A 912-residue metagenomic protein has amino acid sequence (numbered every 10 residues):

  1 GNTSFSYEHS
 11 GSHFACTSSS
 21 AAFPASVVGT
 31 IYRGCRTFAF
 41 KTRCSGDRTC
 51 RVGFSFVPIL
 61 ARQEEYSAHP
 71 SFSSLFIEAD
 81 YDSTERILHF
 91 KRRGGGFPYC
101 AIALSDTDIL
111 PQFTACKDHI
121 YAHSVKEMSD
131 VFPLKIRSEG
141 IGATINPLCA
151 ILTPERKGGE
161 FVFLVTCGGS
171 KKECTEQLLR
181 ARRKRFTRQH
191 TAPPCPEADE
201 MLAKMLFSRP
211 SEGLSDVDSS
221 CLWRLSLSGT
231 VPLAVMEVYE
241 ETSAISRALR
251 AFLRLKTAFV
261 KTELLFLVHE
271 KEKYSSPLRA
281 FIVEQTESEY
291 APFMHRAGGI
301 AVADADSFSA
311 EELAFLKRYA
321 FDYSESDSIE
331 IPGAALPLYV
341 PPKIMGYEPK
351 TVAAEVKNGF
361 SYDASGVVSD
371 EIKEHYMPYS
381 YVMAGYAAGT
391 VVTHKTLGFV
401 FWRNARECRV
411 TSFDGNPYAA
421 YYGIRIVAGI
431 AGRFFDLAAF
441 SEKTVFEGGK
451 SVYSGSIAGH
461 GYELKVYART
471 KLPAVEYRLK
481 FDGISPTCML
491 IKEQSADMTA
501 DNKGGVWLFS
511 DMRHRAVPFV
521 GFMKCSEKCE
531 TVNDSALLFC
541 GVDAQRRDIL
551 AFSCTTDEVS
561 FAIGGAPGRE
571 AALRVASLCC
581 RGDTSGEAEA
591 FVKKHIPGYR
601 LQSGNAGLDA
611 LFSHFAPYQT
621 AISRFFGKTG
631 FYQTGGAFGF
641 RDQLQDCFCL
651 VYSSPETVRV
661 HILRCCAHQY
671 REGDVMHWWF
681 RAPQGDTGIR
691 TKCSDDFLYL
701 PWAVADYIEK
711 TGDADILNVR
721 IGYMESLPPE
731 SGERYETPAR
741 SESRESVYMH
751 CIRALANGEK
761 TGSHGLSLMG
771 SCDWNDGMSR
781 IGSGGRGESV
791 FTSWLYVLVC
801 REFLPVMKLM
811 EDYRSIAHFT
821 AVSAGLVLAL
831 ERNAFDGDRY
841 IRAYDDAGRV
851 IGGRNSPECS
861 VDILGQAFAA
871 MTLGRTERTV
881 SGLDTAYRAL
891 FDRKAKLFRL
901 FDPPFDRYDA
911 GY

Functional and structural regions predicted by a protein language model:
G1-R641, E656, H661-R664, D706-T711 (+1 more regions): Anionic coordination/interaction segments
S26, A150, L202, F539-V542 (+8 more regions): Long, charged, mostly alpha-helical binding arms that flank functional sites
K171-K172, K710-V719, P738-A739, E802-F819: Inter-helical turn/loop segments and adjacent helix faces that build the functional surface of alpha-helical bundle
D199, G229-P232, E589-H614, Y618-G627 (+5 more regions): Aromatic-lined, polymer-binding surfaces characteristic of secreted/periplasmic polysaccharide-degrading enzymes
S226-T230, A244-R247, K471, G635-D642 (+11 more regions): Secondary-structure capping and boundary motifs in well-ordered enzyme cores
L255, C647-V658, I662-G765, V790-V797 (+2 more regions): Aromatic-rich carbohydrate-recognition surfaces in CAZymes
Y632-G636, M676-D695, Y723-E742, L768-G787 (+2 more regions): Carbohydrate-binding/catalytic loop surfaces
M676-H677, L795-A910: Catalytic cores of carbohydrate-active enzymes
